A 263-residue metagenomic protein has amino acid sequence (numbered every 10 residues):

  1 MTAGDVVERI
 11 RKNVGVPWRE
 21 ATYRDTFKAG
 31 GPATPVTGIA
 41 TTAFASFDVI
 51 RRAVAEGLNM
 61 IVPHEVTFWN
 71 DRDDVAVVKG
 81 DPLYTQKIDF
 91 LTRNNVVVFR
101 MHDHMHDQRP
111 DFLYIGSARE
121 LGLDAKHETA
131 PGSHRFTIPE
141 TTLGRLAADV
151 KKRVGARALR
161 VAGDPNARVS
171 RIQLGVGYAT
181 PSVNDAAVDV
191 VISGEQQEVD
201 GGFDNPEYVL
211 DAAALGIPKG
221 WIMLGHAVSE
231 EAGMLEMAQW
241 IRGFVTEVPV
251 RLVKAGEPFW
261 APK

Functional and structural regions predicted by a protein language model:
M1-K263: Hydrophobic structural segments
